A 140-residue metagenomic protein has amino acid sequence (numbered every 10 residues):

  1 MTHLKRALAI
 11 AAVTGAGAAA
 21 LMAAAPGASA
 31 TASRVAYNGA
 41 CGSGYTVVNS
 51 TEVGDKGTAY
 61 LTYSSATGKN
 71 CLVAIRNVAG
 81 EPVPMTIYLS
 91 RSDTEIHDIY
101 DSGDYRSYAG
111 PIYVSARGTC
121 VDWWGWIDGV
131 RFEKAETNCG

Functional and structural regions predicted by a protein language model:
M1-T46: N-terminal prepro-regions of secreted/extracellular proteins
S29-G140: Post-signal peptide N-terminal regions of Sec-secreted extracellular proteins
